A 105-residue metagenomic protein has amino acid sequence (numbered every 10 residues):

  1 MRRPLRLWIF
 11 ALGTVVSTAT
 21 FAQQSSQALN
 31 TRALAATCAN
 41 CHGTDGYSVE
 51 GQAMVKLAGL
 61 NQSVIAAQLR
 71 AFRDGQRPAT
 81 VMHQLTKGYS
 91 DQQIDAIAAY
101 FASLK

Functional and structural regions predicted by a protein language model:
M1-I9: Bacterial N-terminal signal peptides that target proteins for export
F10-V16: Hydrophobic helical h-region of N-terminal Sec-dependent signal peptides in bacterial secretory/periplasmic proteins
S17-A22: N-terminal signal peptide c-region/cleavage motif recognized by signal peptidases
A28-T31, G46-D74, H83, K87: Gly/Gly-Pro-rich "capping" loops immediately C-terminal to redox-active cysteine motifs in periplasmic/lumenal
A36-T44, I97: The canonical Cys-X-X-Cys-His
Q68, R77, T86-K105: C-terminal capping alpha-helices of c-type cytochrome domains
